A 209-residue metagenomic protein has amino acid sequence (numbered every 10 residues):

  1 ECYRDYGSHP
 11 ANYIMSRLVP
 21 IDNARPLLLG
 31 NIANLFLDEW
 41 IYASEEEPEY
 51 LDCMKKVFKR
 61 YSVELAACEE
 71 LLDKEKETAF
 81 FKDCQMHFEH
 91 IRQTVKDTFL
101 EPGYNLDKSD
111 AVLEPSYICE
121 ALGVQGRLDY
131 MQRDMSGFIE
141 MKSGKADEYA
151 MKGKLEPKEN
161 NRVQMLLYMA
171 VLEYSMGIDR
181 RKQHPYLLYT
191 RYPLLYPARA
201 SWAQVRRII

Functional and structural regions predicted by a protein language model:
E1-L28, D38: C-terminal, charged and often intrinsically disordered regions of DNA end-processing helicases and nucleases
D5, H9, A33-N34, Y130 (+1 more regions): Short conserved aromatic/hydrophobic patches within beta-strands of well-structured domains
S8, E39, A43, K145 (+1 more regions): Short loop/turn segments at secondary-structure transitions that flank enzyme active sites
S16-V19, E39-E49, E173-R180: Short helix-capping/linker segments at secondary-structure and domain boundaries
R25, L29, A33, H87 (+1 more regions): Hydrophobic (often cysteine-bearing) scaffold residues that line and stabilize catalytic clefts of nucleotide/cofactor
G30-I41, M169, E173: Short, amphipathic alpha-helical segments that act as regulatory/interfacial helices in nucleotide-processing proteins
F36-L113: A non-catalytic, helix-rich entry segment at domain boundaries
L106-I209: Mg2+/Mn2+-dependent nuclease catalytic core
